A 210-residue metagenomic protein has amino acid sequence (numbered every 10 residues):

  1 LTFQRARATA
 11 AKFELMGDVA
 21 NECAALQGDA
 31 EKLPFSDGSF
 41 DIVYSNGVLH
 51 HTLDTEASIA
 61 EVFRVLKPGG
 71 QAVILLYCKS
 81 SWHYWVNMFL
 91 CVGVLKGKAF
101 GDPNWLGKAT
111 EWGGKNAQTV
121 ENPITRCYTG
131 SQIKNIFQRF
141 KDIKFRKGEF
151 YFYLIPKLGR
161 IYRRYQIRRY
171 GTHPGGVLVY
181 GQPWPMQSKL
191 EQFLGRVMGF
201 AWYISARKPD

Functional and structural regions predicted by a protein language model:
L1-K32: Class I SAM-dependent methyltransferase SAM/SAH-binding core
E31-I42: A short acidic, Gly/Pro-enriched loop at the edge of an enzyme's catalytic core that lines a small-molecule cofactor
D41-D54: A short SAM/SAH-binding and catalytic strip from SAM-dependent methyltransferases
E56-P68: A short glycine-rich, Lys/Arg-flanked "PGG" loop and its adjoining helix->strand segment in the class I
Q71-G107: Conserved class I S-adenosyl-L-methionine
A117-I124, L190-F193: Active-site rim elements
N122-K141: Short alpha-helix
R139-D210: C-terminal lobe and adjacent flexible extensions of AdoMet/dcAdoMet transferase-like proteins
